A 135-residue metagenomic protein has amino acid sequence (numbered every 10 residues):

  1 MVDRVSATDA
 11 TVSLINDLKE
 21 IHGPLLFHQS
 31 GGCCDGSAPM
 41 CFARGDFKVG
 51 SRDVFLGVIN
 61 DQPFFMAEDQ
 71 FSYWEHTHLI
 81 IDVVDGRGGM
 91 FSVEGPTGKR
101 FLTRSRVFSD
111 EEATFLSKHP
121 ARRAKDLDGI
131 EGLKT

Functional and structural regions predicted by a protein language model:
M1-T135: Domain-level signature for proteins that mediate thiol-based redox and metal-cofactor handling
